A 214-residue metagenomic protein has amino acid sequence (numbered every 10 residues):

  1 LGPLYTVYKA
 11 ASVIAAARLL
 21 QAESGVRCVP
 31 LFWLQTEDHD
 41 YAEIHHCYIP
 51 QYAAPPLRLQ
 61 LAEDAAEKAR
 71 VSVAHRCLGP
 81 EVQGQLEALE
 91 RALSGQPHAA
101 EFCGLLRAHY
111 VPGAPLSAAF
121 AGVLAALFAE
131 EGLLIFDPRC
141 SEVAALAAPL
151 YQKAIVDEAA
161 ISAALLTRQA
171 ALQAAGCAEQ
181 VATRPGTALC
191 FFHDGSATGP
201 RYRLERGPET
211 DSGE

Functional and structural regions predicted by a protein language model:
L1-E214: N-terminal targeting/trafficking signals and adjacent low-complexity tails
